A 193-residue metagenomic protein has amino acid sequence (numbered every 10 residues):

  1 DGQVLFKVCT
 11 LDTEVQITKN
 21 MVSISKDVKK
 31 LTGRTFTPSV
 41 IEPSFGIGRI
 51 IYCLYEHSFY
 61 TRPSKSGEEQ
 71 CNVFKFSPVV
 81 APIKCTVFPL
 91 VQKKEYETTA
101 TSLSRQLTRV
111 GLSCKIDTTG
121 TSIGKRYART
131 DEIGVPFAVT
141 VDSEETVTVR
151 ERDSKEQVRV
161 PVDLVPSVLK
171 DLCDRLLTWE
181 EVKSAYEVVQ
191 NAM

Functional and structural regions predicted by a protein language model:
D1-M193: NTP/phosphate- and nucleic-acid-binding module
